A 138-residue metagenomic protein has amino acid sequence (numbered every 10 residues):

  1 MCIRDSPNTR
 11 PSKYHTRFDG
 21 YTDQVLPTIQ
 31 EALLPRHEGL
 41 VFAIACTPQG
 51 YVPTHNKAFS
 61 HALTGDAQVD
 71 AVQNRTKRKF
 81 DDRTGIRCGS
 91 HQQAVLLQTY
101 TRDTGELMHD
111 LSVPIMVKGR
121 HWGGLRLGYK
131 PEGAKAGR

Functional and structural regions predicted by a protein language model:
M1-I3: Short, small-residue-biased leader/transition segments that mark boundaries at the very start of proteins
D5, T9, T47-A67: GAF sensory/regulatory domain recognition with acknowledged cross-activation on helical regulatory dimers
P11-F18: Short regulatory/linker helices and ligand/cofactor-binding micro-motifs at input modules
G20-P27, F59-T99: Extracytoplasmic/periplasmic sensor domains and loops in membrane signaling proteins
T28-R36: Amphipathic alpha-helical regulatory segments at dimerization interfaces that relay allosteric signals between sensory
P35-V52: Short N-terminal helix-loop-first-beta-strand/juxtamembrane motif that initiates sensory/input modules
T76-K135: Sensory/regulatory domains in signal-transduction proteins
